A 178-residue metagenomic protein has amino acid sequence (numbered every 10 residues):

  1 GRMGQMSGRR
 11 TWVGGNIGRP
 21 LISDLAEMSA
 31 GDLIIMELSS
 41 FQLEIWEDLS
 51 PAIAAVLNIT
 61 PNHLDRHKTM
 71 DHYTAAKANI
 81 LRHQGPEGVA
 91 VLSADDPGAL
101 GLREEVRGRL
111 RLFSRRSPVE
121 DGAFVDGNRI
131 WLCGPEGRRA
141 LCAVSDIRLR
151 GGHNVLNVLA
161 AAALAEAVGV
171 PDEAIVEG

Functional and structural regions predicted by a protein language model:
G1-A94, G98-R109, F124, A165: Phosphate-binding loop of NTP-binding sites
H67-D71, G108-G178: Adenine nucleotide phosphate-binding catalytic loops in nucleotide-utilizing enzymes
